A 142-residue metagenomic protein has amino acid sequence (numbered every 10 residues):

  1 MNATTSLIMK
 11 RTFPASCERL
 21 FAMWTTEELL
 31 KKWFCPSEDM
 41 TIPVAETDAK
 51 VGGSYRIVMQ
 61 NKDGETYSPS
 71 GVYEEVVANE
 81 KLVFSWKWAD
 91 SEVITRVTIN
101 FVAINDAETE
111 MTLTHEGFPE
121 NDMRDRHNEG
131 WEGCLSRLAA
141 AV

Functional and structural regions predicted by a protein language model:
M1-T41: Hydrophobic ligand-binding cavity/cleft-lining segments
A3-T5, V51, E65, V93 (+1 more regions): Residue-level preference for beta-strand/loop junctions
I8, T66-S70, V93-T98: Short, surface-exposed coil-to-beta transition loops
I8-P14, D48, V58, V72 (+1 more regions): Generic structural detector for well-ordered beta-strands
C17-E18, A49-K50, E74-E80, N100-E110: A short, structured loop/turn motif at beta-sheet edges
L20, L30, Y55, Y73 (+4 more regions): Hydrophobic pocket/interface hotspot
I42-S85: Glycine-rich portal/gate segments that line the openings of hydrophobic small-molecule binding cavities
V83-E132: Beta-strand/loop substructures that line and gate deep hydrophobic ligand-binding cavities in soluble
